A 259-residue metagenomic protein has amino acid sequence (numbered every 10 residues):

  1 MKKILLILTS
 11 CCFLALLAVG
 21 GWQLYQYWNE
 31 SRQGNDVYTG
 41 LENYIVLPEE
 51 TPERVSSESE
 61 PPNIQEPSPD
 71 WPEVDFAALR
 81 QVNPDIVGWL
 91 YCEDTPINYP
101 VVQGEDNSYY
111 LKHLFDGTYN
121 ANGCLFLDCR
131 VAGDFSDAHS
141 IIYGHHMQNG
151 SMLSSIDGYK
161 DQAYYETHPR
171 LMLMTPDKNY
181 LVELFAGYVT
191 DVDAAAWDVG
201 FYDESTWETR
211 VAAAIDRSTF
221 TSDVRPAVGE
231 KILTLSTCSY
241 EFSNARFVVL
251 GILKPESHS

Functional and structural regions predicted by a protein language model:
M1, L16-G21: Intrinsic structural disorder
M1-F13: N-terminal Sec-pathway targeting helices
S10, L14-L17, K231: Active-site-proximal structural scaffolding
V19-S259: Solvent-exposed, non-transmembrane regions of membrane-associated and secreted proteins
